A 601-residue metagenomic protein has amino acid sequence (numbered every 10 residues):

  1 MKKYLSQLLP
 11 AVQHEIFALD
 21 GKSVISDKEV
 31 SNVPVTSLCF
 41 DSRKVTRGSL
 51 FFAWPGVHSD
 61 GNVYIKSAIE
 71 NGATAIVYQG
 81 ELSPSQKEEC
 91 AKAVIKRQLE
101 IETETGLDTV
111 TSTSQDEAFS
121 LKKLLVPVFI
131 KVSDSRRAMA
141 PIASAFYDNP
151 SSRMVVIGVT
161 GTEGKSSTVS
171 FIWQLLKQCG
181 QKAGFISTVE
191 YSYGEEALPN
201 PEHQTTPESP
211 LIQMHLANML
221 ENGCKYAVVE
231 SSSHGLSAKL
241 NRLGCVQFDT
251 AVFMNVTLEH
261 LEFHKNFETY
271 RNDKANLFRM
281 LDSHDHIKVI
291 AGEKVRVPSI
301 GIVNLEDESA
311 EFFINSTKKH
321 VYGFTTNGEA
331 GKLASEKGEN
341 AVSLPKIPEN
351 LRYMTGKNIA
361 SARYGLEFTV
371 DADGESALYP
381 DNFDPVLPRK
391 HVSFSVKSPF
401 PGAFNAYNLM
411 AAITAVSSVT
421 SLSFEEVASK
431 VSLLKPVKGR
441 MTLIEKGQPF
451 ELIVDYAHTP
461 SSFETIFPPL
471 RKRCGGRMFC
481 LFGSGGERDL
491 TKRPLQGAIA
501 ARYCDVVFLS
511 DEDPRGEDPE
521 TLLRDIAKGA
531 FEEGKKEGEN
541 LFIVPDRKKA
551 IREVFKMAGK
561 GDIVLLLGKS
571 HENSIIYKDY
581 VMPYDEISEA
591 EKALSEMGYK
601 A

Functional and structural regions predicted by a protein language model:
M1-F17, K44-L50, G56, D60-I69 (+4 more regions): ATP-dependent carboxylate-amine ligase
M1-P141, A341, Y379, P401-A403 (+1 more regions): N-terminal leader/targeting and accessory segments in enzymes
E15, T103-T113, S120-L124, N222 (+4 more regions): Acidic, Mg2+-coordinating active-site environments of NTP-dependent enzymes
T74-G80, I300-N304, L481-F482, D505-D513: Short internal beta-strands
V77-P84, T113-F119, S187-E190, L305-S309 (+2 more regions): Short, polar loop motifs at secondary-structure junctions
Y78-E81, S231, N255, D511 (+1 more regions): Short secondary-structure boundary segments
L121-L125, K131, R136-V303, S309-T317 (+2 more regions): Phosphate-binding loop of NTP-binding sites
F185, V229, A251, V303 (+4 more regions): Structural beta-sheet core signal
